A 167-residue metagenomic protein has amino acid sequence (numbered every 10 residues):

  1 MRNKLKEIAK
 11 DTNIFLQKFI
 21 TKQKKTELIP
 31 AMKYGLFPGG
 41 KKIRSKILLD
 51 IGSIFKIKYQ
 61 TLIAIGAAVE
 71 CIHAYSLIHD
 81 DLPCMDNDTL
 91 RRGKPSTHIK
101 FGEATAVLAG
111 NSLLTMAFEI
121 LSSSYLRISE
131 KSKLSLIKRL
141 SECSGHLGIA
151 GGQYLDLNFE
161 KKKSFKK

Functional and structural regions predicted by a protein language model:
M1-T12, K24: N-terminal amphipathic alpha-helix initiation
K10, Q17-K167: Mg2+-dependent prenyl diphosphate-binding active-site environment of isoprenoid biosynthetic enzymes
